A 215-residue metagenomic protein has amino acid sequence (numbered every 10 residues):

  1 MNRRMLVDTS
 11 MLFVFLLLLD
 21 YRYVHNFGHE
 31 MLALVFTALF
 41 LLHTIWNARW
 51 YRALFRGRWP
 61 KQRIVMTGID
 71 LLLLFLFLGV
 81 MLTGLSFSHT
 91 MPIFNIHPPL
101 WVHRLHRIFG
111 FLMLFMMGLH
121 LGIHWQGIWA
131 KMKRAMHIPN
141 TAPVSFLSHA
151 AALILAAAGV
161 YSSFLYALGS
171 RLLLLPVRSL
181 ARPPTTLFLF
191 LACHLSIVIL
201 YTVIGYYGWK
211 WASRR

Functional and structural regions predicted by a protein language model:
M1-R215: Membrane-embedded alpha-helical bundles that constitute the cytochrome b-like, heme-associated redox core of multi-pass
